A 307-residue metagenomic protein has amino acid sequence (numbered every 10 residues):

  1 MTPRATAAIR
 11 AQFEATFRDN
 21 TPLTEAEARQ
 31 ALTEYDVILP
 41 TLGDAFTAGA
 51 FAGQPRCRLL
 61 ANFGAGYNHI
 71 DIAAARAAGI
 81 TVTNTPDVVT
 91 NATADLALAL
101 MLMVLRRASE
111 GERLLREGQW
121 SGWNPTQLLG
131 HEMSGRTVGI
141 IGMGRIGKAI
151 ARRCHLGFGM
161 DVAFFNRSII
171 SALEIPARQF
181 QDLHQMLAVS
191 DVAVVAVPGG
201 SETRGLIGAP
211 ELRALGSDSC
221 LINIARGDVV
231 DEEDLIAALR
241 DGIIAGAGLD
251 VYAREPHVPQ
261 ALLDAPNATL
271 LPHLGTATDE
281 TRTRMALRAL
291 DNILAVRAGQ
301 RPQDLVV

Functional and structural regions predicted by a protein language model:
M1-T83, A188, G208: An N-terminal-biased, well-structured beta-alpha scaffold segment characteristic of Rossmann-like dinucleotide-binding
T16, A163, D228: Conserved beta-strand positions in the Rossmann-like core of class I SAM-dependent methyltransferases
F46-A50, S168-A261: Rossmann-like adenosine-cofactor binding region
A78, P86-T137, A149-R153, G157: Phosphate-binding beta-alpha-beta segment of Rossmann-like dinucleotide-binding domains, i.e., the NAD(P)
V82, D218-V307: Rossmann-like dinucleotide-binding domain for NAD(H)/NADP(H)
I146: Hydrophobic/small residue at the entry helix of a nucleotide-binding pocket
L156-E174: NAD(P)-binding Rossmann-fold cofactor-contacting core
